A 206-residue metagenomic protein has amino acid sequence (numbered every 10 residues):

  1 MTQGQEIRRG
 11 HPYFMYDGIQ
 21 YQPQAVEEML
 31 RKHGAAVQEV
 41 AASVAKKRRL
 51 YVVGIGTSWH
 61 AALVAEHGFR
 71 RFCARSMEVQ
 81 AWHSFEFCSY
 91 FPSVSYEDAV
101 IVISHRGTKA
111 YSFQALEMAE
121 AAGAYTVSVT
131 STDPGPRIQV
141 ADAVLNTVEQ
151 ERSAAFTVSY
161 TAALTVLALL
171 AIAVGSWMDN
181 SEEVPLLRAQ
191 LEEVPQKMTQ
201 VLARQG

Functional and structural regions predicted by a protein language model:
M1-R48, L202-A203: An N-terminal, well-structured beta->alpha segment
A35, A41-V194: Glycine-rich phosphate-binding loops that contact phosphosugars or nucleotide phosphates
L191-G206: Accessory alpha-helical/coil subdomains and C-terminal extensions that flank or cap enzyme catalytic cores
